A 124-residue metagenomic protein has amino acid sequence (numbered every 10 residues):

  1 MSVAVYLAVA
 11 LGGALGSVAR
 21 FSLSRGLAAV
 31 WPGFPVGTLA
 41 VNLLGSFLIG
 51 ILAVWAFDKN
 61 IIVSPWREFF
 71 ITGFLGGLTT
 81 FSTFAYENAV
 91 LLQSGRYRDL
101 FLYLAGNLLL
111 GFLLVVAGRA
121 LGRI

Functional and structural regions predicted by a protein language model:
M1-I124: Membrane-interface helix-loop junctions in multi-pass transporters/channels
